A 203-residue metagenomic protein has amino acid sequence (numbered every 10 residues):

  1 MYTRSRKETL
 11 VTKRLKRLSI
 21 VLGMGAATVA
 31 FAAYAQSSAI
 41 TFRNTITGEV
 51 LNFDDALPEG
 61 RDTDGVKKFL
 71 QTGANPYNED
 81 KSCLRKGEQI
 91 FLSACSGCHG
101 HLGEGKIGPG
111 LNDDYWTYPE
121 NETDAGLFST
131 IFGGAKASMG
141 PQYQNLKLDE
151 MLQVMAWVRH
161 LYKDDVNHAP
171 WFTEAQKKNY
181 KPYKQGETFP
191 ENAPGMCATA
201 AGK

Functional and structural regions predicted by a protein language model:
E8-L22: Bacterial N-terminal signal peptides that target proteins for export
A27-A32: N-terminal signal peptide c-region/cleavage motif recognized by signal peptidases
Q36-C83, S96, H101-W116: His/Cys-centered metal/cofactor-coordination and adjacent catalytic loops
I40-T45, L51, V66-A74, K81 (+2 more regions): Flexible coil segments in periplasmic/lumen-exposed cytochrome c-class electron-transfer proteins
C83, F91, G103, T123 (+2 more regions): Stable alpha-helical elements in mature extracytoplasmic
G87-H101, V154-V158, A200: The canonical Cys-X-X-Cys-His
N112-A125, P141-M151: Electron-transfer interface patches adjacent to heme c in soluble/periplasmic c-type cytochromes and di-/multiheme
Y115, I131-G134, V158: Hydrophobic aliphatic residues
